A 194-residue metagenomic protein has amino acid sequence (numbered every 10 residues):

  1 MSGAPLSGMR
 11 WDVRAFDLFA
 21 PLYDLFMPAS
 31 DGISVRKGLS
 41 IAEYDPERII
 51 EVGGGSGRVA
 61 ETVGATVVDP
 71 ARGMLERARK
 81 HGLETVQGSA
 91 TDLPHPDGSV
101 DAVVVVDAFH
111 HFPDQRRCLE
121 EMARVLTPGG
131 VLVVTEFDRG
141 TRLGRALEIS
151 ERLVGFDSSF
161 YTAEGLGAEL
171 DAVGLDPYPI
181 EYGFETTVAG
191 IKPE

Functional and structural regions predicted by a protein language model:
M1-Y44, R58-V59, M74-R77, L147-E148: Conserved class I S-adenosyl-L-methionine
G3-R10, Y23-P28, S56, V133-A189: C-terminal alpha-helical "lid/dimerization" subdomain adjacent to the S-adenosyl-L-methionine
P46, V100-D101: Local beta-strand N-terminus motif with an aromatic residue
I50-D92: Class I SAM-dependent methyltransferase SAM/SAH-binding core
V104: A conserved beta-strand element that flanks and buttresses the S-adenosyl-L-methionine
D107-A108: Short catalytic micro-motifs in class I SAM-dependent methyltransferases
R116-P128: A short glycine-rich, Lys/Arg-flanked "PGG" loop and its adjoining helix->strand segment in the class I
